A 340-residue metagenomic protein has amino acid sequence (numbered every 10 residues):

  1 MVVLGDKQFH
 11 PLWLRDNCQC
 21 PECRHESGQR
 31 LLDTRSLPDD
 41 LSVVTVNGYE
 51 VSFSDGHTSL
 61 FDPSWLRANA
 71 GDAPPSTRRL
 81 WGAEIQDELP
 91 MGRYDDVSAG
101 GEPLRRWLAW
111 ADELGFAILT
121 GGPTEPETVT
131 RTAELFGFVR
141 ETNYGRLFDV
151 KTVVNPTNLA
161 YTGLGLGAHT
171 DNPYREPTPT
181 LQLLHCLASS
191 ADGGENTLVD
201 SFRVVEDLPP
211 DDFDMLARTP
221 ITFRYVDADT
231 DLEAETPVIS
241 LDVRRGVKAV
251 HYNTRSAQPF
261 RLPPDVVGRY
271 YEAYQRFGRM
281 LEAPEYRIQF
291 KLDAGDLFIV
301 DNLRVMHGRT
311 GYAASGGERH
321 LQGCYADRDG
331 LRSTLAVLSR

Functional and structural regions predicted by a protein language model:
M1-G100: Motif-centric detector for short Cys/His coordination patterns
A70-D72, S76-F116, G121-R340: Active-site environment of non-heme Fe oxygenases that use a 2-His-1-carboxylate facial triad
